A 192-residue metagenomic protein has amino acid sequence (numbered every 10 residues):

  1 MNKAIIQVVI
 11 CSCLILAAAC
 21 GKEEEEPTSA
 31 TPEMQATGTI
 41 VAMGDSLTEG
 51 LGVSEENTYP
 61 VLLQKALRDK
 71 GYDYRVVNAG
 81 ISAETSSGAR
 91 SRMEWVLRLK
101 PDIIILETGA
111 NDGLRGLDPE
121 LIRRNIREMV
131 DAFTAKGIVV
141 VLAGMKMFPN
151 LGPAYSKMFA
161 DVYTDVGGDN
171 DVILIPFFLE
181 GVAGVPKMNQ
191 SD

Functional and structural regions predicted by a protein language model:
M1-V9: Bacterial N-terminal signal peptides that target proteins for export
I5, T48, L151-G152: Residue-level detector of alpha-helix boundaries and kinks
V9-C11, S54: N-terminal non-cleavable signal-anchor helices
S12-L14, E25-E26: Alpha-helical transmembrane bundles and membrane-interface segments of multipass inner-membrane proteins
L16-A19: C-terminal motif of bacterial Sec signal peptides marking the signal peptidase cleavage site
K22-E23, K65, D69-Y72, G88-D192: Alpha-helical cap/lid subdomain in secreted, periplasmic, or secretory-pathway luminal O-acyl-processing enzymes
E24-S82, R92-K100: Serine-esterase "nucleophile elbow" of acetyl-processing enzymes
T85: Acidic, metal-coordinating catalytic cores used for nucleic-acid/nucleotide bond scission and strand-transfer chemistry
